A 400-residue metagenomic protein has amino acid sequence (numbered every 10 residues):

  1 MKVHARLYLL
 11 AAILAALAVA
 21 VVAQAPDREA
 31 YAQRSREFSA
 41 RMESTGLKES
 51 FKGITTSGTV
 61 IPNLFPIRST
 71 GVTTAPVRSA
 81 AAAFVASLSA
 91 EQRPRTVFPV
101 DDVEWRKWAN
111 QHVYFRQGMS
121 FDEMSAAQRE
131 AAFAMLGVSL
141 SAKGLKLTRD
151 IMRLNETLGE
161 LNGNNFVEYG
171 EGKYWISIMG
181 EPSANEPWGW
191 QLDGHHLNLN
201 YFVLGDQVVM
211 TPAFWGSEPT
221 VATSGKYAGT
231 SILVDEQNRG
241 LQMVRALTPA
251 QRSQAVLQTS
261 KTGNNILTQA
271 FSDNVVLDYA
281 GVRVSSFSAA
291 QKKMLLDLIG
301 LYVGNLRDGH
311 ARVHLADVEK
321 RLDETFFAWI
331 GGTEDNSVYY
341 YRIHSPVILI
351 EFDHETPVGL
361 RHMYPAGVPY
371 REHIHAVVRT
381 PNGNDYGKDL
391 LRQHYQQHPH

Functional and structural regions predicted by a protein language model:
M1-L9: Bacterial N-terminal signal peptides that target proteins for export
L10-A18: Bacterial N-terminal signal peptides
V19-A23: Sec/Tat signal peptide C-region and signal peptidase I cleavage site
Q24-S87, P94-S141, L145-H400: A cross-kingdom marker for long, charged
